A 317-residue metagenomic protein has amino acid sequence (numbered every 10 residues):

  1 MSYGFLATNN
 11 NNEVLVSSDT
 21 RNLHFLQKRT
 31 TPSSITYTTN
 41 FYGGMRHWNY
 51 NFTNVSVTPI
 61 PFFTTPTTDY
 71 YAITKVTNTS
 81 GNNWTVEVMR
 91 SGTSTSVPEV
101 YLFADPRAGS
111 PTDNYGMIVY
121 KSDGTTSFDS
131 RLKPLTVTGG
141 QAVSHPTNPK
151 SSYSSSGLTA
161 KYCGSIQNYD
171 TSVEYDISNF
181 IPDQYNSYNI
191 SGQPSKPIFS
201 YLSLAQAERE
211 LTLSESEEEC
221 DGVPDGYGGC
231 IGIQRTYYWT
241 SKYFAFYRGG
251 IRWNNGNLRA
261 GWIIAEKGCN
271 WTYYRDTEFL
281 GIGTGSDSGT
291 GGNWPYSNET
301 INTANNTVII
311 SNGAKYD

Functional and structural regions predicted by a protein language model:
M1-N49, R90-Y243, I251, K267-D317: Extracellular receptor-binding modules and their adjoining Ser/Thr/Gly/Asp/Asn-rich linkers
N49-S56, N78: Extracellular and analogous surface-interaction loops
S56-D69: Change to "...patches in solvent-exposed regions of secreted, membrane-anchored, or virion-exposed structural
T67-V97, F279: A cross-kingdom feature marking solvent-exposed beta-strand/loop segments within repeated, beta-rich binding/scaffold
T77-E87, W253, N257-A260, G268-N270 (+2 more regions): Ser/Thr- and Asn-enriched, surface-exposed coil loops between beta-strands
S241-G256, G261-I263: Broad, structure-driven detector of short, well-ordered beta-strand segments within folded domains
